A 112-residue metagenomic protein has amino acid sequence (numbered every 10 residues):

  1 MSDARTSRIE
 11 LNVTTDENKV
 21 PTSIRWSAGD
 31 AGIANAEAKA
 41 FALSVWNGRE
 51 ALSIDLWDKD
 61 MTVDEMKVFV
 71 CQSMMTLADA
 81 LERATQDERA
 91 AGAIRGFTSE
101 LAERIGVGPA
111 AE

Functional and structural regions predicted by a protein language model:
M1-V13: Structured beta-strand/loop patches that form or line metal/cofactor-binding pockets in enzymes
A4, T22-Q86, A90: Active-site- and interface-proximal helix/loop "cap" or "latch" segments in soluble metabolic and energy-transducing
D16: Acidic surface patches and DE-rich sequence motifs
D79-E112: C-terminal charged interaction modules
